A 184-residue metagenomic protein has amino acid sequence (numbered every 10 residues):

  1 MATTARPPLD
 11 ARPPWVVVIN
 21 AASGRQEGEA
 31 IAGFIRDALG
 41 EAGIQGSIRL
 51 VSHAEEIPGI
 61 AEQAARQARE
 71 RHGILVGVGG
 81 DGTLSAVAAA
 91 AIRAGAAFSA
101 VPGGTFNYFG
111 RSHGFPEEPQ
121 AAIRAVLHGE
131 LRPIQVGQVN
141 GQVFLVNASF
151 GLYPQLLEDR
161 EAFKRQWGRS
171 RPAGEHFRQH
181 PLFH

Functional and structural regions predicted by a protein language model:
M1-L75, S85, A121: ATP/NTP phosphate-donor binding region
N20, D81, P154-L156: A residue-level signal for conserved active-site and pocket-lining positions in enzyme catalytic cores
A21, V78-G80, V101-G103: Glycine-rich beta-strand-to-loop/alpha-helix junction loops that act as flexible
G24, H53-A54, G80-D81, F115 (+1 more regions): Short beta->alpha junction loops/turns
E29-I31, V87-A91, R111-H113: Short amphipathic alpha-helical segments
A42, V51, I92-A97, V101-H184: Catalytic core of DAGKc-family lipid kinases
P58, V78-R93: Beta-loop-alpha module in the N-terminal Rossmann-like domain of NAD(P)-dependent dehydrogenases, especially those
